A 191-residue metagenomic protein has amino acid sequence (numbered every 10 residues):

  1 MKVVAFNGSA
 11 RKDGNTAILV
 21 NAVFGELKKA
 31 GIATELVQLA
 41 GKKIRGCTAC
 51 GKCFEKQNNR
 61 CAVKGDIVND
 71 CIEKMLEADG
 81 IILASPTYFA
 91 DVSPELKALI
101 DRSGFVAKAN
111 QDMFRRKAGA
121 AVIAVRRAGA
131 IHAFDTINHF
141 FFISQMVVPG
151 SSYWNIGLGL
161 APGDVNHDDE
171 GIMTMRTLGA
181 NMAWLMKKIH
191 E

Functional and structural regions predicted by a protein language model:
M1-A109, G159-E191: N-terminal beta1-alpha1-beta2 submodule of the flavodoxin-like/Rossmannoid cofactor-binding fold
P94-E95, A109-N155, M173: Short, glycine-/small-residue-rich phosphate/pyrophosphate-handling segment
